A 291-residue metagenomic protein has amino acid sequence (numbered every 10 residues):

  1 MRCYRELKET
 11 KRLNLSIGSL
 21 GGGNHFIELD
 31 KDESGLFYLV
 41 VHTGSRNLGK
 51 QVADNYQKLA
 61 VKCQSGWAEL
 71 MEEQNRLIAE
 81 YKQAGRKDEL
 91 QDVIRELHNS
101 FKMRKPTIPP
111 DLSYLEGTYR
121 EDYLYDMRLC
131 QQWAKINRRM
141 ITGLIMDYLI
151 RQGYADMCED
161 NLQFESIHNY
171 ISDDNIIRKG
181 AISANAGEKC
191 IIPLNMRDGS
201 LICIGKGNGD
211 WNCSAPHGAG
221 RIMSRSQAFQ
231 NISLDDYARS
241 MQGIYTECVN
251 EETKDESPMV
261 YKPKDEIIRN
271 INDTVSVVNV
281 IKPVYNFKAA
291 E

Functional and structural regions predicted by a protein language model:
M1-E291: Domain-length cofactor-binding catalytic modules of enzymes
